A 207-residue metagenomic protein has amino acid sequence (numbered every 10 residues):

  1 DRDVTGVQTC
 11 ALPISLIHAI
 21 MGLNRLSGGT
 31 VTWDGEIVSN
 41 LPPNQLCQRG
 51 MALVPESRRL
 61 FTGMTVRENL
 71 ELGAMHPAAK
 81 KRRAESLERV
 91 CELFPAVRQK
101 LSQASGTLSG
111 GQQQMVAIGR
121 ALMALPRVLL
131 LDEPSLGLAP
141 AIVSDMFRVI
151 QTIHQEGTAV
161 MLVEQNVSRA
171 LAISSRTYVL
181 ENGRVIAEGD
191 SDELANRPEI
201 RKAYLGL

Functional and structural regions predicted by a protein language model:
D1-C10: Single conserved hydrophobic/aromatic residue that forms the stacking wall/gate of nucleotide- or nucleobase-binding
A11-L207: Glycine-rich phosphate-binding loops of nucleotide-dependent enzymes
